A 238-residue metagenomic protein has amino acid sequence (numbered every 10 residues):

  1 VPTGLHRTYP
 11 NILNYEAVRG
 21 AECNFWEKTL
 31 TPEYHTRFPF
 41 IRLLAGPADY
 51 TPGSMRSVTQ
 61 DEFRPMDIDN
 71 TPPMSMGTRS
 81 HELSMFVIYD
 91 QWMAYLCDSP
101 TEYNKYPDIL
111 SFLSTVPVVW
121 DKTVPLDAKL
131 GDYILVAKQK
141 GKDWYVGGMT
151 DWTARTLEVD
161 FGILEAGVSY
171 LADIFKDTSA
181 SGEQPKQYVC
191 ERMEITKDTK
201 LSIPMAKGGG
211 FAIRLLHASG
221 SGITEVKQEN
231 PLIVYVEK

Functional and structural regions predicted by a protein language model:
V1-D69: Aromatic- and carboxylate-enriched substrate-binding clefts and catalytic-loop regions of carbohydrate-active enzymes
V1-H6, S57-T59, Y95-C97, N104-Y106 (+4 more regions): Flexible loop/turn segments at secondary-structure boundaries
T51-D98: Charge-patterned, long linear interaction tracts outside catalytic cores
I88, V146, G208: Conserved, mostly hydrophobic/aromatic
D98-Y145, G182-K186, N230, E237: Glycan-recognition and catalytic regions of carbohydrate-active enzymes
L130-L171, F211-A212: Carbohydrate-binding surface patches
I174-D198, Q228: Solvent-exposed beta-strand/loop surfaces of large extracellular or lumenal domains
R192-V234: C-terminal beta-strand-rich structural cap/linker in extracellular carbohydrate-active enzymes
